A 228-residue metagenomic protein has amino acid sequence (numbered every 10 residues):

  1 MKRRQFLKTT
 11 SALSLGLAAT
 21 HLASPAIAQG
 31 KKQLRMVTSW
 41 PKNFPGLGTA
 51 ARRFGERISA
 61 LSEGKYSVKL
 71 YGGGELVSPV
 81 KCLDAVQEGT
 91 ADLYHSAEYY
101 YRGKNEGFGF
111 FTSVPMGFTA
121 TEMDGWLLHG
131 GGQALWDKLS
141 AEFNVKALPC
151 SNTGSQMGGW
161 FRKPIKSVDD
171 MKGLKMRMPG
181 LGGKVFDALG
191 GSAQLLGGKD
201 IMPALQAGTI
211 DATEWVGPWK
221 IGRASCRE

Functional and structural regions predicted by a protein language model:
Q5-A26: N-terminal export signals
G30-P45, Y66-L70, G173-R177: Short, well-ordered beta-strand elements
R35-R53, G73-S78, W219-K220: Extracytoplasmic "Venus flytrap"
F44-K69, K184: Short, polar/charged alpha-helical segment
E56, Q87, A97-S192, G198 (+1 more regions): Contiguous mixed-secondary-structure segments that line small-molecule binding/active-site clefts of soluble domains
G64-Y66, C82-S96, R177, G191-A193 (+1 more regions): Alpha-to-beta junction loops
V68-T90, F108-G109: Extracytoplasmic small-molecule ligand-binding "clamshell" domains of the periplasmic binding protein/Venus flytrap
L181-G183, S192-R227: Pocket-lining segment of extracytoplasmic ligand-binding domains
